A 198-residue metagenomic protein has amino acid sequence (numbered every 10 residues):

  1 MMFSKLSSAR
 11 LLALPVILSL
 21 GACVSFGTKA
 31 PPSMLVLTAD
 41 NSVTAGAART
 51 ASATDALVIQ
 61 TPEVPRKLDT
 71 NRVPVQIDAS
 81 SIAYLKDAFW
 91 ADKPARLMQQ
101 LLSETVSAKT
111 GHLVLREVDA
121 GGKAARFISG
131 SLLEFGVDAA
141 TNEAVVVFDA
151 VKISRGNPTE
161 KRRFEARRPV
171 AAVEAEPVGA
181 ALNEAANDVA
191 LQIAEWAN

Functional and structural regions predicted by a protein language model:
M2-A13: Bacterial N-terminal signal peptides that target proteins for export
S19-A22: C-terminal motif of bacterial Sec signal peptides marking the signal peptidase cleavage site
V24-A91: A structural "domain/chain start" motif
V24-T38, E104, A108-G156: Surface-exposed short loop/turn segments
A53-D55, D69-N71, D78, K86 (+4 more regions): Envelope-exposed proteins and targeting segments
P62-V64, D78-S80, L133-F135, D149-V151 (+2 more regions): Solvent-exposed coil/turn segments that connect beta secondary-structure elements in extracytoplasmic/periplasmic
S80-F89, G156-L191, E195: Short secondary-structure boundary motifs at beta->alpha junctions and helix caps
